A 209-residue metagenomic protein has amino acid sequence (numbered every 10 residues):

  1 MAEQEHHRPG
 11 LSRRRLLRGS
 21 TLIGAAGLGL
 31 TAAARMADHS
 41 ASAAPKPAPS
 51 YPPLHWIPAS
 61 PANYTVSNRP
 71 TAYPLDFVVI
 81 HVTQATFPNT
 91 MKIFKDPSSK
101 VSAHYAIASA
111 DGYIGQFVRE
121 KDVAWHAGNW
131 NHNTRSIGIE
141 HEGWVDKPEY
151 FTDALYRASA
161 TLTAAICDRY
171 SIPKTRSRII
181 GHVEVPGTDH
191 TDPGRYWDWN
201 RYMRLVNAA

Functional and structural regions predicted by a protein language model:
A2-G128: N-terminal catalytic cores of peptidoglycan-degrading enzymes
A2-S12, T21, S40, A44-P58 (+1 more regions): Basic/polar, cationic surfaces and motifs that engage anionic cell-wall and phosphate/carboxylate ligands
L30, K92-F94, R119, G128-N131 (+4 more regions): General "foldedness" signal
A72, P97, A127-N131, K147-A158: Extracytoplasmic/periplasmic, Sec-exported soluble proteins
V82, H141, V183: Residues immediately flanking
W130-H141: Short coil-to-beta-strand
